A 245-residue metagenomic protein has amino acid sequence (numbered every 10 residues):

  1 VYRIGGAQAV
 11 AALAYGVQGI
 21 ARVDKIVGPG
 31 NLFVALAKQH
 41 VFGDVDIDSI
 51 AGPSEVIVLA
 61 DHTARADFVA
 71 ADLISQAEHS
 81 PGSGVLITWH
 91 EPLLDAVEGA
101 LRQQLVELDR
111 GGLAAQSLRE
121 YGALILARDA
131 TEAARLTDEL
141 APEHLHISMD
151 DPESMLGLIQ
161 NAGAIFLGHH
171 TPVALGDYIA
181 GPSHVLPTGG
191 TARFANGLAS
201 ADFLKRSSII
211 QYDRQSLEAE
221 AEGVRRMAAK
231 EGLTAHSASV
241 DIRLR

Functional and structural regions predicted by a protein language model:
V1-L13, I26-L36, G112, V173-Y178 (+2 more regions): Short, basic, helix/turn surface patches
V1-Y2, V23-V27, N31-F33, D48 (+8 more regions): Structural motif
Y2-G84: Conserved NAD(P)+-binding/catalytic subdomain of aldehyde/semialdehyde dehydrogenases
R3, A7, N31, I50 (+10 more regions): Electropositive phosphate-/nucleotide-binding environments in soluble metabolic enzymes
A14, A37-Q39, V69, A96-E98 (+2 more regions): Short, well-ordered secondary-structure micro-motifs
S49-E55, G82-I87, E91, D95-G99 (+3 more regions): Gly/Ser/Thr-rich active-site loops/lids in small-molecule metabolic enzymes that frequently grip phosphoryl groups
S75-E78, L86-A162: A glycine- and small/hydrophobic-rich beta-loop-beta segment that serves as a flexible "lid/hinge" or phosphate-binding
D138-R245: C-terminal core of ALDH-fold dehydrogenases
